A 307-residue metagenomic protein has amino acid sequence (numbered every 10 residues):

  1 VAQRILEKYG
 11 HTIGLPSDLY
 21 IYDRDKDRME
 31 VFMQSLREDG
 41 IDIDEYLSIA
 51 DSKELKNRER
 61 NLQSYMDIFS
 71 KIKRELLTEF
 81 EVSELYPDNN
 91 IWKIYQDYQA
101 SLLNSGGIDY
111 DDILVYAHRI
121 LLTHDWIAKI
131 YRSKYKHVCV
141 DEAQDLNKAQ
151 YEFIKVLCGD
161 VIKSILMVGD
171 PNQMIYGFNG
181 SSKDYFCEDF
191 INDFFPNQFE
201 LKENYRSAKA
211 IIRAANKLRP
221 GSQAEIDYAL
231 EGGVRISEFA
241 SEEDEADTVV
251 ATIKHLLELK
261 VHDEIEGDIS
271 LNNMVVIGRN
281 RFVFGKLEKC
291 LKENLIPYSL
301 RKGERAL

Functional and structural regions predicted by a protein language model:
V1-L15, K129, R213-N216, E243 (+1 more regions): P-loop NTPase Walker
V1-R60: Conserved P-loop NTPase-based nucleic-acid remodeling module centered on helicase motor cores
L15-I21, P196-E203, N216, P220-I277: Inter-lobe coupling/hinge region of RecA-like P-loop helicase motors
I43-K53, T123, I127-K134, I226-Y228 (+1 more regions): Short helix/loop segment immediately N-terminal to the Walker
A50-C139, K148-F153, M167, G177 (+1 more regions): Accessory N-terminal region flanking or inserted into the helicase ATPase core in nucleic-acid motor proteins
K148-E238, K254: Conserved RecA-like helicase ATPase core segment that couples NTP binding/hydrolysis to strand translocation
H262-L307: Core RecA-like ATPase module of SF1/SF2 helicases and allied nucleic-acid translocases
